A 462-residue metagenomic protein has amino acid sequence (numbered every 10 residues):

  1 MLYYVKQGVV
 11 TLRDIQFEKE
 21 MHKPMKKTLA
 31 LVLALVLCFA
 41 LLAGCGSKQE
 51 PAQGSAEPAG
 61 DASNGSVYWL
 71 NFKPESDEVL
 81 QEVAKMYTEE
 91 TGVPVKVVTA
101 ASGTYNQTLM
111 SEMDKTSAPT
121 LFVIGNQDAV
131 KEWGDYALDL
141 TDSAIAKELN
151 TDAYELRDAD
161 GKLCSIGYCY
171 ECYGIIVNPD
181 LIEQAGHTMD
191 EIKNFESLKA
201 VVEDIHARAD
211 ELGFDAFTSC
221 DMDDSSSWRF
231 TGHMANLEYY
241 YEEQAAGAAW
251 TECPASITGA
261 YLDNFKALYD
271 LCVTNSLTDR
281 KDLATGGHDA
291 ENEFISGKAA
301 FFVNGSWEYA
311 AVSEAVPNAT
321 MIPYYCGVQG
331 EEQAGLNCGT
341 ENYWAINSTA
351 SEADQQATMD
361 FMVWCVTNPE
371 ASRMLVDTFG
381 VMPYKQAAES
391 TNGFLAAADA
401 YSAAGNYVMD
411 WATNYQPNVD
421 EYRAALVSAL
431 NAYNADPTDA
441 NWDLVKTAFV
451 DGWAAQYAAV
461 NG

Functional and structural regions predicted by a protein language model:
M1-V67, E89, A144, A455-G462: Short, low-complexity disordered leader/linker segments with a strong preference for bacterial N-terminal type II
E57, D61, G125-E183, T320-P323: Hinge/lid segment of periplasmic solute-binding proteins
M86-T151, D180-G186, K193, E293 (+1 more regions): Extracytoplasmic "Venus flytrap"/periplasmic binding protein-like
E90, P94, Q184-A185, S313-T378: Extracytoplasmic/periplasmic substrate-recognition and gating elements
T141-D152, F217, D221, E238-F265 (+5 more regions): Short, solvent-exposed loop/beta-turn-alpha elements that line the ligand-binding surface or hinge of extracytoplasmic
C164-Y168, Y173, K199-C253, A299: Extracytoplasmic/periplasmic solute-binding protein
E183, Y407-G462: Conserved C-terminal helix/tail region of periplasmic/extracytoplasmic solute-binding proteins
V202-E203, A248-A284: Glycine-centered hinge/linker elements that transmit conformational signals in sensory and ligand-binding systems
